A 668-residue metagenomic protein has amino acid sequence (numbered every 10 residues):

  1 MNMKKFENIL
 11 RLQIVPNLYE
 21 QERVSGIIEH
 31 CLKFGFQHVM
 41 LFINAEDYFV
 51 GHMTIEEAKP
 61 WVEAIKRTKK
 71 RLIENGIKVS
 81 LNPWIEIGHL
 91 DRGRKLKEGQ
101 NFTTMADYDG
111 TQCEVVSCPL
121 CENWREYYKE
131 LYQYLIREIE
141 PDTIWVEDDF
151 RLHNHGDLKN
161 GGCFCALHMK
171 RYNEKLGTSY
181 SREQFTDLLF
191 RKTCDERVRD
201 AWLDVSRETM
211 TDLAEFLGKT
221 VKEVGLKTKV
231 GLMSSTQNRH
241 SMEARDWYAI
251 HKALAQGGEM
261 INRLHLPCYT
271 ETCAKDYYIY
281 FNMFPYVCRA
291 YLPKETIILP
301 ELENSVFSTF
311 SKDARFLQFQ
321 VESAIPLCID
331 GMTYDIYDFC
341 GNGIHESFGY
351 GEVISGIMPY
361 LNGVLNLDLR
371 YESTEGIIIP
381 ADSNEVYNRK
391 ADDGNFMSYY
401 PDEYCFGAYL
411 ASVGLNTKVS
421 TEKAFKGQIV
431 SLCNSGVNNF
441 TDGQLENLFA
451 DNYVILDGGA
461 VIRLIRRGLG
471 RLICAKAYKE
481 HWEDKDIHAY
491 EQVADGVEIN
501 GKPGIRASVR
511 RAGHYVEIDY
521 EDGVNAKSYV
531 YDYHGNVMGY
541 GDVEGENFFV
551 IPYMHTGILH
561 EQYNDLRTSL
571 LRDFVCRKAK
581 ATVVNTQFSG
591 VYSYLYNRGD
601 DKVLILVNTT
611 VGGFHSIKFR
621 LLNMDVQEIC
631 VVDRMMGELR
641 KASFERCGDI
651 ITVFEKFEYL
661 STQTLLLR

Functional and structural regions predicted by a protein language model:
N8-Y19, E46-V62, G110-K129, C194-D212 (+6 more regions): The substrate-binding groove and active-site-proximal loops of carbohydrate-active enzymes, especially glycoside
P16-K33, N123-R137, A244-K252, D313-A324: Short, acidic/polar
E22, D402-Q428, L432-N439: A short, well-structured beta->alpha microelement
E22-D47, Y134, E138-D142, G257-I261 (+2 more regions): Catalytic domains of carbohydrate-active enzymes, especially glycoside hydrolases
I27-A64, I87-Q100, T111, H153-G156 (+2 more regions): Aromatic-lined carbohydrate-binding/catalytic grooves of carbohydrate-active enzymes
F42-I43, R92, D142, E147 (+10 more regions): Hydrophobic targeting/anchoring helices
K78-I139, D148, G156, F164 (+3 more regions): Active-site-adjacent "subsite" loops/lids of carbohydrate-active enzymes
T421, C433-R668: A conserved amphipathic helix/loop scaffold that creates a polar/acidic microenvironment used either to coordinate
